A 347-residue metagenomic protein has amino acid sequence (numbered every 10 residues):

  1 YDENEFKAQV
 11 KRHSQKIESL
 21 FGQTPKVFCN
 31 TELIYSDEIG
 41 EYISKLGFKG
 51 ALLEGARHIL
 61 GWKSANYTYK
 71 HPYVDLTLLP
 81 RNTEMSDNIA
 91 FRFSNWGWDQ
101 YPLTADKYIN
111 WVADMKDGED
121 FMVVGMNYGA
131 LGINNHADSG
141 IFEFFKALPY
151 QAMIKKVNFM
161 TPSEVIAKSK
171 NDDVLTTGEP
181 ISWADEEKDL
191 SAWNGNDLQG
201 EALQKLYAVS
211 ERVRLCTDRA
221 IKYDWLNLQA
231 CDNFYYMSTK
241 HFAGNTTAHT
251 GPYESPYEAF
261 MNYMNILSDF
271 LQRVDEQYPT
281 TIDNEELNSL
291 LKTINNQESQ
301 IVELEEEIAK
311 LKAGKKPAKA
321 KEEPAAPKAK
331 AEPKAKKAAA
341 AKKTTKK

Functional and structural regions predicted by a protein language model:
Y1-F6, Q23-T31, I89-T104, G132-S139: The substrate-binding groove and active-site-proximal loops of carbohydrate-active enzymes, especially glycoside
E3-E32, W111-G125: CE4/NodB-like, metal-dependent polysaccharide N-deacetylase domain that modifies extracellular/periplasmic N-acetylated
E3-K11, Q23, S44-T83: Acidic, His- and aromatic-enriched active-site or binding-groove loops in soluble protein domains that engage sugars
K7-S14, G40, I109-V112, F145-P149 (+1 more regions): Generic structural signal for well-ordered alpha-helices, preferentially at hydrophobic/aromatic core positions
C29-Y35, A56, V165-I166: Short, solvent-exposed turn/loop segments enriched in Gly/Ser/Thr/Pro and often Arg
E38-F48, K63-N66, S169-G178: Substrate-binding cleft/loops of secretory-pathway carbohydrate-active enzymes
Y67, P72-L76, P80, N95-W96 (+1 more regions): Active-site and substrate-binding clefts of carbohydrate-active enzymes
A313-K347: Intrinsically disordered, polybasic Lys/Arg-rich low-complexity tracts
